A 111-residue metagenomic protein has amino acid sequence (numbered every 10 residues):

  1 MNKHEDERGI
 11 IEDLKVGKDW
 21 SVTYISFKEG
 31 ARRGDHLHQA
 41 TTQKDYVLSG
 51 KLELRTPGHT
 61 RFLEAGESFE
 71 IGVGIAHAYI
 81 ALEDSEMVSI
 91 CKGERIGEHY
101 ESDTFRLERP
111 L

Functional and structural regions predicted by a protein language model:
M1-D35: A short glycine-rich, His/Asp/Glu-containing loop-to-beta-strand
N2-R8, S21, I80-L111: Double-stranded beta-helix
D13, Y24, L54, M87-S89: Short hydrophobic/aromatic-rich beta-strand segments that constitute the beta-sheet cores of beta-sandwich/beta-barrel
F27, L37-E53: Short, conserved beta-strand element in jelly-roll/cupin
L48, A65, E83: A cytosolic small-molecule/anion-sensing beta-strand core signal
K51, A76, D84-E86: Structural motif
E53-P57, I80: A generic structural motif
P57-G74: Short acidic-glycine-tyrosine-enriched beta hairpin
